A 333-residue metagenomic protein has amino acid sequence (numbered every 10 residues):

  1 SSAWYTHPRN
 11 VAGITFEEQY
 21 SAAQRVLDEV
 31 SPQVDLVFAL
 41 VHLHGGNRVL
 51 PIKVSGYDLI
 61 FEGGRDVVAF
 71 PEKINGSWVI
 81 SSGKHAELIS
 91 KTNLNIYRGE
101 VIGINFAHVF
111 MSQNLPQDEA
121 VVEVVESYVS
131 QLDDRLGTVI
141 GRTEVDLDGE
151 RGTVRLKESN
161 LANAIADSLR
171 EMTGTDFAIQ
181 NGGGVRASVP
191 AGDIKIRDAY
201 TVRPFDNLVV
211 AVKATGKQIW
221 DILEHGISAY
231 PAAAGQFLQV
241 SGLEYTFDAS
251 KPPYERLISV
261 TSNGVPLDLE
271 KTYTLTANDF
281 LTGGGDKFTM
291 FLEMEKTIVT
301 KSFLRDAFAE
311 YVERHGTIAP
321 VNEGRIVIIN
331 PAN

Functional and structural regions predicted by a protein language model:
S1-L115, A120-S127, L156-S168, A178 (+4 more regions): Acidic, metal/ion-coordinating pockets
I104-V109, V139-D146, A211-K213: Short amphipathic
V124, R135, G184-R186: Active-site neighborhoods of metal-dependent hydrolases
V125-E126, S130, E144-V145: Domain-level detector for secreted/extracellular nuclease and nuclease-toxin modules, and for the ENPP-like C-terminal
V129-G137: Acidic, glycine-rich low-complexity/disordered segments
T138-N160: Glycine-rich phosphate/diphosphate-binding loops and the adjacent beta-loop-alpha structural elements that coordinate
N163-N333: Feature captures C-terminal
